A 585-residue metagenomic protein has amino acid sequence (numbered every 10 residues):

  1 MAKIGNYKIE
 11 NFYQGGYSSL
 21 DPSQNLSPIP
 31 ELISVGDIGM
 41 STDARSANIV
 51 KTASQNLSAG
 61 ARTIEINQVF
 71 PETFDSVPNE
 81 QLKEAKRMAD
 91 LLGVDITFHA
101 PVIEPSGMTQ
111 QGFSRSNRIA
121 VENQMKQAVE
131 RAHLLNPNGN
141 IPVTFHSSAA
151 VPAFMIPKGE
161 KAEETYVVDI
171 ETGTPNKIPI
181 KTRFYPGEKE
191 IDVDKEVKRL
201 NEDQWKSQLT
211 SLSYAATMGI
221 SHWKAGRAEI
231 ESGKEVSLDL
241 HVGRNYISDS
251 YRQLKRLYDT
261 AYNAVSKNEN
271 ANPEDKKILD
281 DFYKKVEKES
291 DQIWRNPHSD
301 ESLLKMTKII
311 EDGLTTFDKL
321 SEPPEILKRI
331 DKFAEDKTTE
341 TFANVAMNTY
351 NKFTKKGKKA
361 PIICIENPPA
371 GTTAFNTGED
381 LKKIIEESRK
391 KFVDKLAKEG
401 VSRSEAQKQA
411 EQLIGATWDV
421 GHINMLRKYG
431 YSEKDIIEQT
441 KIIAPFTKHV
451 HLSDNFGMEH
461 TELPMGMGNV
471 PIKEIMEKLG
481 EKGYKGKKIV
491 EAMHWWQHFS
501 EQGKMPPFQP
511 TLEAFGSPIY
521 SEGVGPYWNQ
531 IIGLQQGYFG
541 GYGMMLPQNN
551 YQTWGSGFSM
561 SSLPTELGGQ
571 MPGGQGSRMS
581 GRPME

Functional and structural regions predicted by a protein language model:
M1-G36, P105-T109, R115, I119 (+3 more regions): Histidine-acidic metal/acid-base catalytic patches
P30-E31, G36, T42-E72, F446-H449: Catalytic domains of carbohydrate-active enzymes, especially glycoside hydrolases
N48-I49, Q81-K83, K434-E438: Alpha-helical scaffolding within the catalytic cores of extracellular/periplasmic polymer-degrading hydrolases
S58-A59, V94-T109: A short glycine/small-residue-enriched secondary-structure motif
I66-E84, T461: Glycine-rich, proline-tolerant flexible connector loops at the mouths of alpha/beta enzymes
Q68, I365-P369, V420: Short glycine-centered, acidic/aromatic-flanked micro-motifs in structured strand/loop junctions that mark active-site
Q81-P101, V470-Y484: Alpha-helix-loop-beta-strand connector modules within alpha/beta enzyme cores
